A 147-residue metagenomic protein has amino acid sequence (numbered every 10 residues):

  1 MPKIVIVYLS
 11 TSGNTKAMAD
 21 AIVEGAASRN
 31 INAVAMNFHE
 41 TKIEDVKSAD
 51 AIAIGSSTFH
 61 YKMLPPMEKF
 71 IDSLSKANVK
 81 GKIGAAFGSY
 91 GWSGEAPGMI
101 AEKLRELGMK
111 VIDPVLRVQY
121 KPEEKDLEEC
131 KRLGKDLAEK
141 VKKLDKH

Functional and structural regions predicted by a protein language model:
P2-I4, N14-A17, A21-V34, F38 (+1 more regions): FMN-binding flavodoxin-like domain, especially the glycine-rich phosphate-binding loop
Y8-S12: Aromatic-flanked redox-active Cys/Sec active sites in thiol-based oxidoreductases, especially the WC-centered
